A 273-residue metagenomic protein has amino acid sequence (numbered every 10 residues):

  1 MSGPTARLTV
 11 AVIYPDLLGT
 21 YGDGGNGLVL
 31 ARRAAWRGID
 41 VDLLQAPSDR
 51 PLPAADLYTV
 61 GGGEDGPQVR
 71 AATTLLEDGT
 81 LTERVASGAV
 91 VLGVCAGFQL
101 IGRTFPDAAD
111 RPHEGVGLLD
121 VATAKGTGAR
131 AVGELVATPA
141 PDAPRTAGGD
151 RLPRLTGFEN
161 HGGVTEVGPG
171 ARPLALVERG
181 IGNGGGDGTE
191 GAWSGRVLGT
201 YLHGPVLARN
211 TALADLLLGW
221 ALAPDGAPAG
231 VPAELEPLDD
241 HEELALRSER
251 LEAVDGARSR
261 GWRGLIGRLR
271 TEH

Functional and structural regions predicted by a protein language model:
M1-A86, A122, A208-H273: N-terminal beta1-alpha1 cap of cysteine-dependent amidohydrolase-like domains
A6-L8, D150-L155, W193-L198: Beta-strand-turn-beta hairpins that frame and shape the catalytic cleft of phosphate-ester-processing enzymes
V12, L43, L118, L155-E159 (+1 more regions): Conserved beta-strand scaffold positions in the cores of enzyme catalytic domains, especially in NTP/NDP-utilizing
Y14-D16, G162-V164, G204-V206: Glycine-rich beta-alpha junction loops
L57-G61, L92, G199-Y201: Structural motif
D65-A143: Cysteine-nucleophile active-site neighborhood
R111-E190: Pocket-forming structural segment of enzyme catalytic cores
G184-A223: A glycine-centered loop/beta-turn motif at secondary-structure junctions
